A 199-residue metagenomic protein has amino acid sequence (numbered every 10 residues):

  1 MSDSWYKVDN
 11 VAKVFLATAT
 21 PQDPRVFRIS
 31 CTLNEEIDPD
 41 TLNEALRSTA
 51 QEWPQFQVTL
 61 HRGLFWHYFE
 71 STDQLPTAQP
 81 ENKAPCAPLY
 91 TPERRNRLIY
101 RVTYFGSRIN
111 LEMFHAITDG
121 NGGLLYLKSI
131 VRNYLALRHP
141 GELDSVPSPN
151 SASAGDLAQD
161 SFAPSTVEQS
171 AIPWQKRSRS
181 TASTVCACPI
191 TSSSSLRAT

Functional and structural regions predicted by a protein language model:
M1-F15, A19-Q22, F27-T32: N-terminal low-complexity, Ser/Thr- and acidic-residue-enriched intrinsically disordered segments
P24, I29-T199: Soluble acyl-CoA-dependent acyltransferase catalytic core bearing the H(X)4D motif
